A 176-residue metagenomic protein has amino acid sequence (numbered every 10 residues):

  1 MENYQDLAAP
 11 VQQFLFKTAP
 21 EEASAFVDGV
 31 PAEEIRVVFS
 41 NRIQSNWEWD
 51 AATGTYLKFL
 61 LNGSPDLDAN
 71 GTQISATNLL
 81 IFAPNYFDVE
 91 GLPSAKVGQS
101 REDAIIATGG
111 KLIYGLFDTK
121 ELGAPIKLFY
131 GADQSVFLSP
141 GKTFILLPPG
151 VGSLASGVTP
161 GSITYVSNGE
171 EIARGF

Functional and structural regions predicted by a protein language model:
M1-F176: A surface/extracellular/periplasmic glyco- and lipid-processing/surface-interacting theme
